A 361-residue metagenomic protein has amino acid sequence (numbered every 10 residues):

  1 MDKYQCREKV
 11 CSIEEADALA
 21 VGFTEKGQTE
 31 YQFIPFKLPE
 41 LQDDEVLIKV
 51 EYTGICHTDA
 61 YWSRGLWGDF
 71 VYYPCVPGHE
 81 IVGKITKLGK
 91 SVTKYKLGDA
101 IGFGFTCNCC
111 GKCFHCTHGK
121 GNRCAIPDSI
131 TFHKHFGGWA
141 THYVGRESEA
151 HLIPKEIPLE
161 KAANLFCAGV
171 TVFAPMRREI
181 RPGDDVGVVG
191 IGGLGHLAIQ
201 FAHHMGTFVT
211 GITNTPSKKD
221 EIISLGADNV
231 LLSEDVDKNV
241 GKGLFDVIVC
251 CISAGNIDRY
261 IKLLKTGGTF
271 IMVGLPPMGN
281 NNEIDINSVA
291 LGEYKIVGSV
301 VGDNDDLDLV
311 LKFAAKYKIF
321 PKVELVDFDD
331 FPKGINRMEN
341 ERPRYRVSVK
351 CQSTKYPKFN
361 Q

Functional and structural regions predicted by a protein language model:
D2-A16, H204, N304-Q361: C-terminal hydrophobic helical "lid"/dimerization subdomain of Rossmann-like NAD(P)H-dependent oxidoreductases
K37-T53, L66-F114, H151-I157: Glycine-rich beta-strand-centered segment in the early N-terminal region that forms part of a ligand/cofactor-binding
A100, D185, G268-T269, K295: Short glycine-centered segments of the SAM/dcSAM-binding site in methyltransferase folds
C109-V189: NAD(P)H dinucleotide-binding glycine-rich loop of Rossmann-like/cofactor-binding domains, especially the beta1-alpha1
P182, V188-I191, H203-R259: Adenosine-nucleotide cofactor-binding segment
G195-H196: N-terminal Rossmann-fold NAD(P) dinucleotide-binding loop
L264-T266: Helix-to-beta-strand junctions that scaffold the AdoMet/dcAdoMet cofactor pocket in Class I SAM-dependent enzymes
L275-G292, N304-V310: Rossmann-fold NAD(P)-binding glycine/threonine-rich loop
